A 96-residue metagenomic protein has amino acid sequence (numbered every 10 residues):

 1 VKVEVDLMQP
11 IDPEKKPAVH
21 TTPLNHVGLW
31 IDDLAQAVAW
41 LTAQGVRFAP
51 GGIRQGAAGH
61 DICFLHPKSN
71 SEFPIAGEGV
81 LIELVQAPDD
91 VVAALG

Functional and structural regions predicted by a protein language model:
V1-V3, K16-L41: Vicinal oxygen chelate
E14-K15, G56: Serine-centered coil/turn micro-motif
K15-N25, A87-G96: Hydrophobic transmembrane alpha-helix bundles
V38-G96: Vicinal oxygen chelate
